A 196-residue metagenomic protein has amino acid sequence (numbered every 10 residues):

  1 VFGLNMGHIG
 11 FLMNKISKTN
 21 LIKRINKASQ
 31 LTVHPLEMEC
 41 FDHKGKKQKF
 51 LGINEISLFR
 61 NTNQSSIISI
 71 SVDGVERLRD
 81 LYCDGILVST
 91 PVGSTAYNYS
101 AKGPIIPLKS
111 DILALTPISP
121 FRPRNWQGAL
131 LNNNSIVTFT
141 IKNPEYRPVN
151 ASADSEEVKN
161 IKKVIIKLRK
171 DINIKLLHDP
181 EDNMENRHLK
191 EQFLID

Functional and structural regions predicted by a protein language model:
F2-L4: Hydrophobic/aromatic beta-strand patches that form the interior of the parallel beta-sheet core in alpha/beta enzyme
M6-I9, P120: Short, acidic/turn-prone active-site loops that include or flank metal/cofactor- and phosphate-binding residues
H8, G85, S94, I112 (+2 more regions): Structural motif
H8-G85: Catalytic core of DAGKc-family lipid kinases
K47-Q48, Y82-D84, A101, L108-I112 (+2 more regions): Short coil/turn connectors at secondary-structure junctions
F50, L58, N63, D73-L78 (+1 more regions): ATP/nucleoside-binding phosphotransfer catalytic cores, i.e., glycine-rich phosphate-binding loops
I70, G93, A151: Short aromatic-centered micro-motifs
D80, L87-R124: Gly/Ser/Thr-rich active-site loops/lids in small-molecule metabolic enzymes that frequently grip phosphoryl groups
